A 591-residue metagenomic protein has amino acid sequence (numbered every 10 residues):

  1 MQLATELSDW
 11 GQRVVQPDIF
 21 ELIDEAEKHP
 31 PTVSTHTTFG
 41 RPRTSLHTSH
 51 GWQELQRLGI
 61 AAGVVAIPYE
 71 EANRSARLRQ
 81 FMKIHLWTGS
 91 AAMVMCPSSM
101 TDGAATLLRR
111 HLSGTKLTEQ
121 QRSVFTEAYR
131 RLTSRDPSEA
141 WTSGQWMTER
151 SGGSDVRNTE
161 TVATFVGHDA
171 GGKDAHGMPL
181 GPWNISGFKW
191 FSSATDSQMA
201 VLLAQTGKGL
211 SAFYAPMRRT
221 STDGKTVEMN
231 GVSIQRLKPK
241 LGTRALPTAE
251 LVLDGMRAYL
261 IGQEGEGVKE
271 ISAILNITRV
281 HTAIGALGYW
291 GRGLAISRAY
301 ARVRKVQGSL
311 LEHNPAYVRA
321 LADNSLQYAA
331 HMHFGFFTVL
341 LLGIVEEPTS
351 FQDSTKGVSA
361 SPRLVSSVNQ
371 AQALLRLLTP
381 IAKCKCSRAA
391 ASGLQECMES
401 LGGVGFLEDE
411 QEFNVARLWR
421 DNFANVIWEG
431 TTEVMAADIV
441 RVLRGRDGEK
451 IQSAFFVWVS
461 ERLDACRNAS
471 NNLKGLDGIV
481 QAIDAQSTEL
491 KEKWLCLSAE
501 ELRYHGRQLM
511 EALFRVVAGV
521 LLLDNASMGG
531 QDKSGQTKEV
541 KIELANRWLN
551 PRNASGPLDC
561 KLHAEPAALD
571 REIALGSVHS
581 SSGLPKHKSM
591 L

Functional and structural regions predicted by a protein language model:
M1-N73, H587: Extended, charge-enriched "interface" segments that sit outside catalytic cores
R41-S134, S138-E139, S193-A194, W428 (+2 more regions): Internal helix-loop-helix
A128, W141-Q145, T159, N184-F188 (+7 more regions): Extended, hydrophobic alpha-helical segments in both membrane/secreted and soluble proteins
M178-M229: A short core secondary-structure module
D223-V227, Q235, P247-T278, A295-H313 (+1 more regions): A glycine-rich, basic-preceded beta-loop-alpha segment at the flavin cofactor/substrate interface of flavin-utilizing
A330-K383, W494-Y504, S527, Q531-S534: C-terminal helix-coil-helix/basic helical segment that borders enzyme active sites and/or dimer interfaces and provides
N369-W458, N553-H587: Alpha-helix capping/hinge segments and adjacent helical runs
R446, R462-L591: C-terminal amphipathic alpha-helical interaction region
